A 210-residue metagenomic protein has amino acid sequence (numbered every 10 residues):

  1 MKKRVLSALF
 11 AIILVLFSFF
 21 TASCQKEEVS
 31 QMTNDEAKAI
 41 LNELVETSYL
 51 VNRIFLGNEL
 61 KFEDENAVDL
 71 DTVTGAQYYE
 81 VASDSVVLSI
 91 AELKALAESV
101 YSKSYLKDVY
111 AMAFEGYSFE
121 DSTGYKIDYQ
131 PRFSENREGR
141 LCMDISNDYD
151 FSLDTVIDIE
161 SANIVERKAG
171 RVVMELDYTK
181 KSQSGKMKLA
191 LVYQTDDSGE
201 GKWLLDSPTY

Functional and structural regions predicted by a protein language model:
M1-F10: Bacterial N-terminal signal peptides that target proteins for export
F17-D35: Sec-dependent signal peptide cleavage junction
V29-Y210: Mature, Sec-exported extracytoplasmic domains of Gram-positive
